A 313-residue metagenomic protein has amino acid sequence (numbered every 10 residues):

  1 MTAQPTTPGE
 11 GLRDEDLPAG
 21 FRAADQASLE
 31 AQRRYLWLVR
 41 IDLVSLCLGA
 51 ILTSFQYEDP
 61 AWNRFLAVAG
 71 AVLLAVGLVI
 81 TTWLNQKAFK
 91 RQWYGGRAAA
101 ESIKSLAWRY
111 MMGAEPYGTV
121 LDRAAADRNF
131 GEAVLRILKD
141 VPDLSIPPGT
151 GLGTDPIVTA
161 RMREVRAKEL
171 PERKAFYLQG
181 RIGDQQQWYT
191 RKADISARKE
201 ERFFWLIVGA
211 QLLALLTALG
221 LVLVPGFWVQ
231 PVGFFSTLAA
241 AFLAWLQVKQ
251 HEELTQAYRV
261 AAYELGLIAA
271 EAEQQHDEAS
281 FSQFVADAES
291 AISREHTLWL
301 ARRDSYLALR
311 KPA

Functional and structural regions predicted by a protein language model:
M1-L212, L216-A313: Conserved non-transmembrane functional hotspots
